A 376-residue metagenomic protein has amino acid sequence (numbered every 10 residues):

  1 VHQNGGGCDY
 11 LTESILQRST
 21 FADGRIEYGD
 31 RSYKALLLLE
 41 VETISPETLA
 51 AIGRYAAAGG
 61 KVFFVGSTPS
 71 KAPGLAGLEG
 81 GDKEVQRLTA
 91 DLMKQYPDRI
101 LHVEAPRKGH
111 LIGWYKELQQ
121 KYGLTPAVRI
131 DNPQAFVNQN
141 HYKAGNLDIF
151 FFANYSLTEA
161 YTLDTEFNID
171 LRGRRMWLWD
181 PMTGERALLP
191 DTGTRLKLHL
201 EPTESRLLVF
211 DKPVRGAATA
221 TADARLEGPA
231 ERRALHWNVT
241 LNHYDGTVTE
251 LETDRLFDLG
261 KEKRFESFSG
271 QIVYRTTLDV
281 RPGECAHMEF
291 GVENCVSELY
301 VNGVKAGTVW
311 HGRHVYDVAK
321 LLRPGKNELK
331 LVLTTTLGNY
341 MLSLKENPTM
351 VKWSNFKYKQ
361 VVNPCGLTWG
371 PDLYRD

Functional and structural regions predicted by a protein language model:
V1-Q271, D279-G283, A306-V309, V318-A319 (+1 more regions): Carbohydrate-binding surfaces of carbohydrate-active enzymes
L171, V292-N294, L322: A generic beta-sheet turn/junction motif
S205-R206, P324-S343: Short, well-structured beta-strand segments enriched in hydrophobic/aromatic residues within extracellular or lumenal
V214-L235, T335-D376: Glycine/proline-rich low-complexity spacer/linker segments in large multi-domain proteins
I272-Y274, A286, L367: Hydrophobic core residues within well-ordered beta-strands of beta-rich domains
L278-V280, E284-N302, L329-L331: Aromatic-lined ligand-binding clefts that engage carbohydrates, nucleic acids, or primary amines
